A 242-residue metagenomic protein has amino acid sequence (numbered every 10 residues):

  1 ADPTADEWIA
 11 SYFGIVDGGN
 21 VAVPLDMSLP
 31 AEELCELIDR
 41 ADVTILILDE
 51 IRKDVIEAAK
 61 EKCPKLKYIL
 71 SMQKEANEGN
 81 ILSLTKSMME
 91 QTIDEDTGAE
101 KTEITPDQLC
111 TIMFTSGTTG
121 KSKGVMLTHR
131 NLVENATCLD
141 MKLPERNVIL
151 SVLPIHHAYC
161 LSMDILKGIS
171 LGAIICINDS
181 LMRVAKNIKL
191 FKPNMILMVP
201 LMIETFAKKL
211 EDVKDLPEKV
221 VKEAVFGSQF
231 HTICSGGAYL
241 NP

Functional and structural regions predicted by a protein language model:
A1-L29, V152: Conserved AMP-binding/adenylate-forming
I15, L46, L109, T115-T118 (+3 more regions): Conserved S/T- and glycine-rich ATP-binding loop of Class I adenylate-forming
D17-S87: Structural core segment of the AMP-binding/adenylate-forming
R40-D42, L190-F191, S228: Active-site charged/polar residues at nucleotide-handling catalytic sites that mediate phosphoryl, nucleotidyl
L48-E57, P193-P242: Adenylate-forming
S71, Q91-F114, K121, L143-V148: Conserved pre-ATP/AMP-binding loop-to-beta segment of ANL
C110-A136: Conserved AMP-binding A3 loop
V133-V148, I155-V220: Conserved AMP-binding/adenylation subdomain of ANL enzymes
